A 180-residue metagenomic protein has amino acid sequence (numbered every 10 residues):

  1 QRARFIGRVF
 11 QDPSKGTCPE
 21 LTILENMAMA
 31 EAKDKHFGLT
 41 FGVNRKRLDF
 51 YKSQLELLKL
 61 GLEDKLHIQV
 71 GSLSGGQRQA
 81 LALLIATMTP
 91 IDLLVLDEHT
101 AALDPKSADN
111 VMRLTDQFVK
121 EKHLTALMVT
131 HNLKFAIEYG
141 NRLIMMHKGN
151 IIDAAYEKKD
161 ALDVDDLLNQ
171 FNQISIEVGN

Functional and structural regions predicted by a protein language model:
Q1-G7, D12-K15, P19, F37-T40 (+2 more regions): ABC ATPase NBD coupling module
L21-H36: Q-loop/switch helix immediately C-terminal to the Walker
T87-D92: A short, proline-enriched helix->beta-strand linker immediately N-terminal to the Walker B motif in ABC-type P-loop
E98-H99: Walker B catalytic motif
P105-S107: Helix N-cap at the start of a conserved alpha-helix in ABC-type nucleotide-binding domains
D109-E121: Helical segment within the ABC ATPase nucleotide-binding domain
T130-H131: H-loop/switch region of ABC-family ATPase nucleotide-binding domains
N150-Q173: Conserved beta-strand-loop-alpha-helix hinge in the C-terminal portion of ABC ATPase nucleotide-binding domains
